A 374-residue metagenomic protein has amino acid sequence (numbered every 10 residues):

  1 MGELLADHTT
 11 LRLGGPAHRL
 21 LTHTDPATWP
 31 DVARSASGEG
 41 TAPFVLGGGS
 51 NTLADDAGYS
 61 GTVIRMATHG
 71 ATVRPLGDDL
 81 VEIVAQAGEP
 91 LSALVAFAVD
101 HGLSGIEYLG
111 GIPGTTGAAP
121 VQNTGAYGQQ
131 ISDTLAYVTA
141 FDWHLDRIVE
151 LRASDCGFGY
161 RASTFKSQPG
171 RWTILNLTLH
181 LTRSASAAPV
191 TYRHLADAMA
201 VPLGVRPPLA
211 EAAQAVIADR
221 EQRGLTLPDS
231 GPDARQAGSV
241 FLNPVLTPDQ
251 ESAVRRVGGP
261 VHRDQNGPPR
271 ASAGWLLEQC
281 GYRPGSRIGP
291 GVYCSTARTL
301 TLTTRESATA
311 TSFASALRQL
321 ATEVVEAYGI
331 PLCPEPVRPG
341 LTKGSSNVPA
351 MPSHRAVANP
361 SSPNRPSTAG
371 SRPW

Functional and structural regions predicted by a protein language model:
M1-L145: Anion-binding (especially nucleotide phosphate/pyrophosphate-binding) glycine-rich loop and adjoining beta-alpha core
G2, A6-T10, T52, I148-T311 (+1 more regions): Phosphate/pyrophosphate- and phosphate-bearing ligand-binding catalytic cores of soluble enzymes
V32-A36, T191, S315-A321: Short amphipathic alpha-helices in soluble, non-transmembrane regions that often serve as interface/regulatory elements
D100, A310-A316: Beta-rich strand-turn-strand
A314-V357, N364, R372-W374: Conserved glycine-rich phosphate/nucleotide-binding loop and adjacent Mg2+-coordinating catalytic segment
